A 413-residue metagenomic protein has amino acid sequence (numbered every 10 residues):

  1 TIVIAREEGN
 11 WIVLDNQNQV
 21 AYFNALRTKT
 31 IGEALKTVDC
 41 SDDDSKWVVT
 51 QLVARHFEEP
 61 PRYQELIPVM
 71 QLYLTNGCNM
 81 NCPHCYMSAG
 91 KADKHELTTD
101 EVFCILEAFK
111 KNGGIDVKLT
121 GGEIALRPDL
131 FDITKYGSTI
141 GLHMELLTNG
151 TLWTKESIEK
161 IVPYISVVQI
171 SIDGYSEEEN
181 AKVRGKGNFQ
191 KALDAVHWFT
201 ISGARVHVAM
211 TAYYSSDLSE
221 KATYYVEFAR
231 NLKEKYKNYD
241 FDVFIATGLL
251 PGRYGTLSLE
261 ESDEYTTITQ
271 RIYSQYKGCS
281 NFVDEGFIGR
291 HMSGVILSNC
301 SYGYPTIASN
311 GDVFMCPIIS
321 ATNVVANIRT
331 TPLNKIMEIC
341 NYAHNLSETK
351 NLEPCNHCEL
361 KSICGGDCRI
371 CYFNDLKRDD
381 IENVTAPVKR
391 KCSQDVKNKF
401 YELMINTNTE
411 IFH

Functional and structural regions predicted by a protein language model:
T1-L26: Acidic, low-complexity/disordered tracts enriched in E/D and polar residues
T30-V38: A short acidic, leucine-rich amphipathic alpha-helix
T37-V38, D43, W47-Y164: Conserved alpha-helical substructure of the radical SAM core
Q51, R55-F57, I318-H413: Flexible mid-to-C-terminal extensions adjoining Fe-S/redox cofactors in radical SAM and related proteins
P68, G113-I115, S301, N310 (+1 more regions): Exposed loop/turn and edge beta-strand positions of beta-sandwich/beta-sheet ligand-binding modules
N79, H84-S88, K94, Y265-Y276 (+1 more regions): Charge-rich, low-complexity terminal tails
Y164-V167, S171-D173, E178-F314, I318-I328: Radical SAM enzyme [4Fe-4S]-AdoMet core and its adjacent flexible, acidic and glycine-rich loops/tails across
